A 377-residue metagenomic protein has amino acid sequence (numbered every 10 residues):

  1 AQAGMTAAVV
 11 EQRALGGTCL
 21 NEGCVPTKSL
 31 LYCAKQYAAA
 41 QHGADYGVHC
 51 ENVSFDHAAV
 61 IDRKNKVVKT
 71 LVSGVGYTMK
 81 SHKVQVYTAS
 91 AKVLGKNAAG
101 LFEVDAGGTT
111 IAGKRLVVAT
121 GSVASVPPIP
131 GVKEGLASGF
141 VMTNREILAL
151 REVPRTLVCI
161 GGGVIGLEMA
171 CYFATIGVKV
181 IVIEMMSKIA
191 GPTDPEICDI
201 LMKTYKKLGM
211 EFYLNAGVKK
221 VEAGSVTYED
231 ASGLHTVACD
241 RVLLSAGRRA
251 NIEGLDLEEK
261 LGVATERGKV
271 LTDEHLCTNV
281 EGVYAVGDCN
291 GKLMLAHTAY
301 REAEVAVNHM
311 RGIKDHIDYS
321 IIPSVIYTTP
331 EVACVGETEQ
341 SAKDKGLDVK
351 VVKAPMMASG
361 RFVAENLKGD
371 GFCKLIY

Functional and structural regions predicted by a protein language model:
Q2-T18, I176-I189: Glycine-rich FAD pyrophosphate-binding loop
Q12-R13, I160-G163, D288: Glycine-rich Rossmann-fold phosphate-binding loop(s) that bind the pyrophosphate of adenine dinucleotide cofactors
C19-E22, P26-G113, T193-A216, A223-G224 (+1 more regions): N-terminal Rossmann-like dinucleotide/flavin-binding domain of flavoprotein oxidoreductases that bind FAD/FMN
C24, T120-K179, I183, L208-E211 (+1 more regions): Glycine-rich dinucleotide-binding loop and its adjacent helix/turn
I61, K66-V72, G76, L148-A149 (+6 more regions): Rossmann-like dinucleotide-binding cores of NAD(P)H-dependent redox enzymes
Q85-T88, K92-D105, I111, I176-E274 (+2 more regions): A Rossmann-like FAD-binding core segment of flavoenzymes
G135-V153, T236-I313: FAD-site-proximal beta/loop scaffold in flavoenzymes
A333-Y377: Structured beta-strand/loop patches that form or line metal/cofactor-binding pockets in enzymes
